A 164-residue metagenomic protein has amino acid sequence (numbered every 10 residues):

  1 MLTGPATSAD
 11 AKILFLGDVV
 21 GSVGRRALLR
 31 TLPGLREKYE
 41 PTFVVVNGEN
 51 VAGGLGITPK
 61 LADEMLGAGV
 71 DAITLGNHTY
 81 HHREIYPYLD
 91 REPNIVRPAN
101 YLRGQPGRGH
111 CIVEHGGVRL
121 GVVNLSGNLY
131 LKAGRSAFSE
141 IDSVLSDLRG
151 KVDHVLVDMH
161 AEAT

Functional and structural regions predicted by a protein language model:
M1-T164: Acidic, metal/ion-coordinating pockets
